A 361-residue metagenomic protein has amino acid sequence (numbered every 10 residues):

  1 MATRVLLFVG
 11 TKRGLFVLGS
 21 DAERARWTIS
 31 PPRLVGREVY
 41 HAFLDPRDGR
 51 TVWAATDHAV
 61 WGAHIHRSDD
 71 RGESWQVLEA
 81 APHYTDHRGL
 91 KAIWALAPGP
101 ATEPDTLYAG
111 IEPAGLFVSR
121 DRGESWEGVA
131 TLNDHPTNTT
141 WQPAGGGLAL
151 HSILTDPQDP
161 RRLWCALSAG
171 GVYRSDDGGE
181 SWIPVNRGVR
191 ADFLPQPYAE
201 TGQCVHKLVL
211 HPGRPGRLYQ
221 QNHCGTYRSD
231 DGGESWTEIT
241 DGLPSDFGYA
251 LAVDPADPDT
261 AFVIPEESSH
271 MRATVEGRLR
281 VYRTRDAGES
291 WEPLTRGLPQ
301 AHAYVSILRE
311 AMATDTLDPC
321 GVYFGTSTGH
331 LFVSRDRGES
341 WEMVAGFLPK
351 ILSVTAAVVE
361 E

Functional and structural regions predicted by a protein language model:
M1-E361: Extracellular glycan-interacting surfaces
